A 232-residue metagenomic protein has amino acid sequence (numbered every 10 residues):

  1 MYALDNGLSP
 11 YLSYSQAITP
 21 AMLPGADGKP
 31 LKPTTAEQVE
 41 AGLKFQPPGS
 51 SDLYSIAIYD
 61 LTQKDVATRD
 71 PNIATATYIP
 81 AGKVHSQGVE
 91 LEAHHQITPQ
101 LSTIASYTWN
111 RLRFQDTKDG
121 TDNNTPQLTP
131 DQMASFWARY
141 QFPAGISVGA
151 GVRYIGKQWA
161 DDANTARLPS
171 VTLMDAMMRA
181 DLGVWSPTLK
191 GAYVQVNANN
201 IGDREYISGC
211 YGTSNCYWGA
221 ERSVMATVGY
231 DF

Functional and structural regions predicted by a protein language model:
M1-L4, P33, L43-P47, H95-Q96 (+3 more regions): Residue-level signature of outer-membrane beta-barrel architecture
A3-G7, P48-S51, Q100, A144-G145 (+1 more regions): Short loop/turn motifs that connect adjacent beta-strands in outer-membrane beta-barrel proteins
S9-Y11, L53-S55, S102-I104, W137 (+5 more regions): Residue-level detector of the transmembrane beta-barrel scaffold of outer-membrane proteins
P10-S15, T34-Q115, V194-N199: Membrane-embedded beta-barrel scaffold of Gram-negative outer-membrane proteins
L23-P30, A74-P80, S86-G88, K118-T125 (+2 more regions): Extracellular loop and loop/strand-boundary signature of outer-membrane beta-barrel proteins
T35-V39, H85-V89, N124, P130-A134 (+3 more regions): Residues that define the transmembrane beta-barrel architecture of outer-membrane proteins
D60, P80-D162, G202-E205, G229-D231: Gram-negative outer-membrane beta-barrel transporters
G145, K157-A160, A180-F232: C-terminal beta-signal and adjacent terminal beta-strands/loops of Gram-negative outer-membrane beta-barrel proteins
